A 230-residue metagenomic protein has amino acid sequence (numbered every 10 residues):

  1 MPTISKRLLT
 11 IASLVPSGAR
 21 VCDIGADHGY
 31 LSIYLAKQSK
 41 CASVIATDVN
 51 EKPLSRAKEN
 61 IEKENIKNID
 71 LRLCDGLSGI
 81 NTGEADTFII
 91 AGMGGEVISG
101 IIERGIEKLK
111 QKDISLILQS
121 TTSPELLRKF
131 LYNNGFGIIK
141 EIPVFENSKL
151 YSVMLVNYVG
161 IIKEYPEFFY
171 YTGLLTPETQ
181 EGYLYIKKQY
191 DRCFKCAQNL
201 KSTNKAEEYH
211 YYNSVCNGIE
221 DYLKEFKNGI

Functional and structural regions predicted by a protein language model:
P2-L9, S78-G79, E96-I230: Class I S-adenosyl-L-methionine
G18-D27: Conserved class I S-adenosyl-L-methionine
G29, I33: Glycine-rich SAM-binding Motif I of class I
A36-K37: Gly/Ala-rich phosphate-binding loop of Rossmann-like dinucleotide-binding domains, activating on the conserved
S43-D48: Conserved SAM-binding motif I beta-strand of class I
N50-K52: Conserved SAM/SAH-binding beta-strand->alpha-helix loop
S55-G83: S-adenosyl-L-methionine
A85-G92: Short SAM/SAH-binding signature in class I
